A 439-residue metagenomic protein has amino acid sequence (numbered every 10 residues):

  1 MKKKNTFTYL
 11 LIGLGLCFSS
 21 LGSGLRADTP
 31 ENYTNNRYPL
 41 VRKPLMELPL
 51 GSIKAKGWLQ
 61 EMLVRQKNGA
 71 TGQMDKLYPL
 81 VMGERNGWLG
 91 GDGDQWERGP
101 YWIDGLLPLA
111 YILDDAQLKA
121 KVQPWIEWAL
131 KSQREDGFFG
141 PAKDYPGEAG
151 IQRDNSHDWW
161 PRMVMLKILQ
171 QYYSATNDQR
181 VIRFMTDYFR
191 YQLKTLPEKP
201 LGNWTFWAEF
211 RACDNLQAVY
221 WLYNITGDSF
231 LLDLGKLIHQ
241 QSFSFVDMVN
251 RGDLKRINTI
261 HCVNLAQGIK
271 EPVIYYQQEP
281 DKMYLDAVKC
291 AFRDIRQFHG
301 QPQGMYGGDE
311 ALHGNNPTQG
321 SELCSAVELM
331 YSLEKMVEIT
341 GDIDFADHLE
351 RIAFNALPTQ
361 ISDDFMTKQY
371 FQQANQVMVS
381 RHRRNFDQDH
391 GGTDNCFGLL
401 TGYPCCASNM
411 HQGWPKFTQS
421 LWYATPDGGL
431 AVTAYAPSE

Functional and structural regions predicted by a protein language model:
M1-L11: Bacterial N-terminal signal peptides that target proteins for export
Y9-S20: Bacterial N-terminal signal peptides
L21-R26: Sec/Tat signal peptide C-region and signal peptidase I cleavage site
A27-E439: Glycan-recognition and catalytic cores of secretory/periplasmic carbohydrate-active enzymes
